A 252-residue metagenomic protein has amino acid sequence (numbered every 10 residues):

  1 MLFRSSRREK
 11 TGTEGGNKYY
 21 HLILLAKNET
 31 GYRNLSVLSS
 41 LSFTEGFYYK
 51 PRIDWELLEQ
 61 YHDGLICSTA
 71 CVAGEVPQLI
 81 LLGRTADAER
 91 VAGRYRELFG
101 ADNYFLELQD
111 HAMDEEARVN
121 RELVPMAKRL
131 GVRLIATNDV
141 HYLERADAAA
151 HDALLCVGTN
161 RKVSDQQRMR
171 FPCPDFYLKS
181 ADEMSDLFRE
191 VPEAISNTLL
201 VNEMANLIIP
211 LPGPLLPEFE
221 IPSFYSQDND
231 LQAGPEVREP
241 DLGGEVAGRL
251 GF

Functional and structural regions predicted by a protein language model:
M1-F252: Phosphodiester-processing cores and adjacent nucleic acid-binding clamps
